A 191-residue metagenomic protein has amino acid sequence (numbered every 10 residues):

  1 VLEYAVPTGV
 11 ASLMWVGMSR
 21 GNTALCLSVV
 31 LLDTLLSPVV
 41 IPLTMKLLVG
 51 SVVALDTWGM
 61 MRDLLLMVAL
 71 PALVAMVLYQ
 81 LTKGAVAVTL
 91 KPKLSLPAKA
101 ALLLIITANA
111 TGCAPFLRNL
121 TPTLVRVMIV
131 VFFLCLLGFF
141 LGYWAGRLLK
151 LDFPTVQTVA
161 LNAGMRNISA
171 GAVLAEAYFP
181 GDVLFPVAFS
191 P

Functional and structural regions predicted by a protein language model:
V1-P191: Alpha-helical transmembrane segments of multi-pass small-molecule/ion transporters
